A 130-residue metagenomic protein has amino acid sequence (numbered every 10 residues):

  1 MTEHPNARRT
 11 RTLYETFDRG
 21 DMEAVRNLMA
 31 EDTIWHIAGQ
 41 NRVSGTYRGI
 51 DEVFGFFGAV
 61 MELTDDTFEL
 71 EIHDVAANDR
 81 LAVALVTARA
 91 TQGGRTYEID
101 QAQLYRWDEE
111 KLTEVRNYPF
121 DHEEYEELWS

Functional and structural regions predicted by a protein language model:
M1-E31, E126-S130: Short, low-complexity N-terminal intrinsically disordered segments enriched in polar/charged residues
M1-P5, F54, G58-S130: A beta-strand edge to alpha-helix "cap/lid" segment located at domain peripheries
R8-D18, N41-S44, A59-E62, V83-L85: Short, mixed-charge, low-aromatic patches
T10-L13, V25-M29, T33, G49 (+4 more regions): Hydrophobic pocket/interface hotspot
R26, H36-I37, E69-E71: Short, hydrophobic secondary-structure boundary micro-motifs
I34-R48: A short gly/proline-enriched turn/hairpin at secondary-structure junctions
